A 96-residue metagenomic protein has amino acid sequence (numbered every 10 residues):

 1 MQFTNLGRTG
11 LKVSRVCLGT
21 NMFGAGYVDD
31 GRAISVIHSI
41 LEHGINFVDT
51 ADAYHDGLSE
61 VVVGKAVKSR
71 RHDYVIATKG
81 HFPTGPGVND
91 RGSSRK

Functional and structural regions predicted by a protein language model:
M1-V75, F82-T84: N-terminal binding-site loop/beta-alpha segment at the start of enzyme catalytic domains that lines or forms
Y27, P86-K96: Glycine/proline-rich, positively charged, aromatic-decorated active-site loop/lid region on the catalytic face
